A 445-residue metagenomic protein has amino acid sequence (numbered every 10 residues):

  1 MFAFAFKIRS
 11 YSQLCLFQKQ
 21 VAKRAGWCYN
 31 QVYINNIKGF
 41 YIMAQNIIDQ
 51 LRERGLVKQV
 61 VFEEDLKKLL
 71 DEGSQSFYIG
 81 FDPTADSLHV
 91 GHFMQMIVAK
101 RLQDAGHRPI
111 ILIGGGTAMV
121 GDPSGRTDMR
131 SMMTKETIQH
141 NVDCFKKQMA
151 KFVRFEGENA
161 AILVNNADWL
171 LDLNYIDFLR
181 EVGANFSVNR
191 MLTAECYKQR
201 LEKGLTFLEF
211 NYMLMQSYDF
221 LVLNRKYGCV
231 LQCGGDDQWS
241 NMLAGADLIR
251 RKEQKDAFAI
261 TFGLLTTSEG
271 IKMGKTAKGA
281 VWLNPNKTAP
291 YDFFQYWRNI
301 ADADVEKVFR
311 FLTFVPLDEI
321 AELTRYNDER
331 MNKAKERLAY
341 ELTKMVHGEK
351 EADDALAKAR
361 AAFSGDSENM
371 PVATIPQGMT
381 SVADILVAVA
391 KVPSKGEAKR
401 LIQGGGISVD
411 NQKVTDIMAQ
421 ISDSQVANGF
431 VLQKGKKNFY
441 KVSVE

Functional and structural regions predicted by a protein language model:
F2, V98, Y212-L223, Q295-Y296 (+2 more regions): Short, hydrophobic/amphipathic alpha-helical patches that form generic packing surfaces within helical domains
A3, K7-S10, L16, Y29-G39: Short, positively charged and aromatic/hydrophobic N-terminal segments
L14, Q20, R24: Cationic, low-complexity basic patches in intrinsically disordered or flexible, solvent-exposed regions
Q31-D236, L243-A246, E253-F258, I271: NTP-dependent nucleotidyl-transfer catalytic core
D236-W239, A390-K391: Acidic/histidine-rich
S240-N241, G406: Well-ordered secondary-structure scaffolds
R251-E445: Conserved nucleotide- and phosphate/pyrophosphate-binding catalytic cores in adenylate/nucleotidyl-handling enzymes
